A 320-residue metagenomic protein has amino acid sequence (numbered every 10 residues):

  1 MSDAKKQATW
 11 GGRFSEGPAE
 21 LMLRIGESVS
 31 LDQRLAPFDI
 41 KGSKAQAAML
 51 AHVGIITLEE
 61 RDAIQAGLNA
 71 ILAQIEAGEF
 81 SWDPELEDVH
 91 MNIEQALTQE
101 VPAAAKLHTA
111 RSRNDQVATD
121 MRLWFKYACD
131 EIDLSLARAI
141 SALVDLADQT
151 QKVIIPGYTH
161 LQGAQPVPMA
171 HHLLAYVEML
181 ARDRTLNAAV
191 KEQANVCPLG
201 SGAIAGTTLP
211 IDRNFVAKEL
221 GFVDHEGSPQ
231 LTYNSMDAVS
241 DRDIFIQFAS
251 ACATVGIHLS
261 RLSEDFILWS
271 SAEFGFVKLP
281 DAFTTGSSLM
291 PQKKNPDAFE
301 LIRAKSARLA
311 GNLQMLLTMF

Functional and structural regions predicted by a protein language model:
S2-G206, I211-A217, T285-S287, D297-R303: A helix-coil-helix interface module used to build multimeric assemblies and to scaffold catalytic/cofactor sites
V167-A272, V277-K278: Internal metal/ion-chelating core segments
F245, G256, P296-F299, A310: Amphipathic alpha-helical transducer elements in NTP-driven molecular machines
A253, K293, E300, A304: A short glycine-/small-residue-rich loop at the edge of a beta-strand within enzyme catalytic domains
F266, D281, S306: Active-site proximal loops enriched in glycine and acidic residues that flank catalytic Cys/His/Asp and coordinate
G275, L279-N295: Acidic/histidine-rich catalytic neighborhood
R308-F320: Long, amphipathic alpha-helical stalk/connector segments used for oligomerization, subunit docking, or mechanical
